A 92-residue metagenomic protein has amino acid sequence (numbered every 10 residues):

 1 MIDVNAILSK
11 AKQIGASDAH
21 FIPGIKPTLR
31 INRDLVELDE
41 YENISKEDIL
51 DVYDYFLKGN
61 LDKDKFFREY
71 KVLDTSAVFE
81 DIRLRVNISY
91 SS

Functional and structural regions predicted by a protein language model:
M1-S92: N-terminal "pre-motor" subdomain/linker immediately upstream of P-loop NTPase catalytic cores
